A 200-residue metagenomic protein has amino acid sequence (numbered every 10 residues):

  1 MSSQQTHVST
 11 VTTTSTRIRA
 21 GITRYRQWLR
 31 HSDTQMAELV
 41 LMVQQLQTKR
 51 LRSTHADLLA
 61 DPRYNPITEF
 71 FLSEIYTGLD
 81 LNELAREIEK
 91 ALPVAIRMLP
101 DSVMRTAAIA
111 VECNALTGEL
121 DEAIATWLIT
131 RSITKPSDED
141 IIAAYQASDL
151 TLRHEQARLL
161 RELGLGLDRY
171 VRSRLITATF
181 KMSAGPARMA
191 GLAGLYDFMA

Functional and structural regions predicted by a protein language model:
S3-A200: Extended, well-ordered protein cores
